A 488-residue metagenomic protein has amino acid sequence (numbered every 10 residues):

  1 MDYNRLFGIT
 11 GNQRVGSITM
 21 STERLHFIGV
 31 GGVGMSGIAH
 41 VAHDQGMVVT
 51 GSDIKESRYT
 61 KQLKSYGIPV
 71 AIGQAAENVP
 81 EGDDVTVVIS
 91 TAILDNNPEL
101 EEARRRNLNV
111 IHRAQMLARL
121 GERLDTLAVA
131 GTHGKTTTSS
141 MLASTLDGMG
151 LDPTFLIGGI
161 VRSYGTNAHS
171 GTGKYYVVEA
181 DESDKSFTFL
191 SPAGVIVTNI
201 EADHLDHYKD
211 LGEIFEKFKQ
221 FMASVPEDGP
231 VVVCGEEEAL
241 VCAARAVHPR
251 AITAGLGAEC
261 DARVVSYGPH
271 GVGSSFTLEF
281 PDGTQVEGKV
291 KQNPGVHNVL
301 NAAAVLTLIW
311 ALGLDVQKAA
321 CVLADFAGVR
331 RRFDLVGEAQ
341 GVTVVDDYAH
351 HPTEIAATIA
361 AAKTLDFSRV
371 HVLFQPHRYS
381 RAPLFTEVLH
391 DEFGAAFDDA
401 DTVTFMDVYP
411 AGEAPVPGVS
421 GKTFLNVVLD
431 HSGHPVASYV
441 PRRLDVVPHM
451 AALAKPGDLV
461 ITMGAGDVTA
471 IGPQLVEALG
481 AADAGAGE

Functional and structural regions predicted by a protein language model:
M1-M116, E238, R263-V265: N-terminal leader/targeting and accessory segments in enzymes
S21-I38, V48-I54, V329, A361-S432 (+1 more regions): Active-site beta-alpha connecting loops in nucleotide-dependent enzymes
T22-R24, I28, D83-V85, A202 (+3 more regions): Adenine nucleotide phosphate-binding catalytic loops in nucleotide-utilizing enzymes
L25-F27, V87, L127, P153 (+3 more regions): Conserved hydrophobic helix-helix packing surfaces used for dimerization/oligomerization
V41-M47, K64, N78-G82, T91-G235 (+4 more regions): Phosphate-binding loop of NTP-binding sites
E81-T86, K174, K455-D458: Short acidic/histidine-rich motifs immediately flanking catalytic phosphotransfer sites in two-component signaling
G229, D401, D458: Glycine-centered, small-residue-biased loops immediately flanking beta-strands in adenine/cofactor-binding cores
D445-A478: A glycine-rich beta-strand to alpha-helix segment that forms a phosphate/ribose-binding loop at ligand/cofactor sites
